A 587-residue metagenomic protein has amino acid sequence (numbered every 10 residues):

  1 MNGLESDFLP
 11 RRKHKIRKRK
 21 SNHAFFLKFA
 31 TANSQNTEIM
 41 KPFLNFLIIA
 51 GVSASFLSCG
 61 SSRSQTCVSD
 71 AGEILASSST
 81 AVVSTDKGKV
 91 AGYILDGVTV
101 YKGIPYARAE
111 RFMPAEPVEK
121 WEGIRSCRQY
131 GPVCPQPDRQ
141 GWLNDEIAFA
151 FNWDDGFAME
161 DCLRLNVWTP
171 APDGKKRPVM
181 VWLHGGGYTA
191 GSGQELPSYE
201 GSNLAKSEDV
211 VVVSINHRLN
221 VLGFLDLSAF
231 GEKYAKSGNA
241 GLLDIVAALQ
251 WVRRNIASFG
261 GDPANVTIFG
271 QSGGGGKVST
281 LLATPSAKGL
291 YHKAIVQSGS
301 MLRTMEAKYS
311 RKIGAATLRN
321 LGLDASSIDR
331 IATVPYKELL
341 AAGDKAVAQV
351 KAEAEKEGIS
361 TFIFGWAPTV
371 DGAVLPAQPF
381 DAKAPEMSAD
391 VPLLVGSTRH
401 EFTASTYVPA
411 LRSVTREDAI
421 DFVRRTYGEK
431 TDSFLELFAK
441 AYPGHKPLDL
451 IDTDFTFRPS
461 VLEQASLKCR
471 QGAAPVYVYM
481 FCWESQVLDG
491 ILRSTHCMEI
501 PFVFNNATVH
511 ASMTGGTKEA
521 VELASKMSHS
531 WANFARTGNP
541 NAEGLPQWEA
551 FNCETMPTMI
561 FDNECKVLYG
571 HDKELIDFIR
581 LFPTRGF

Functional and structural regions predicted by a protein language model:
M1-A71, L75: Bacterial Sec-dependent N-terminal signal peptides
K41, G60-N239, P263, F362 (+4 more regions): Non-catalytic accessory segments of hydrolases
I104, P459-F587: Mobile gating loops/cap/lid regions near enzyme active sites that modulate substrate access
F151, R254, K288, Q297-D418 (+3 more regions): Substrate-access "cap/lid" subdomains that shape and gate the entrance to catalytic or ligand-binding pockets
G185, A240-G241, S272-G275: Active-site loop->helix "elbow" adjoining a glycine-rich segment at hydrolase catalytic centers
A235-I256: Alpha/beta-hydrolase active-site loop
G260-Q271: Alpha/beta-hydrolase fold nucleophile elbow
G275-A287: Short glycine-enriched nucleophile-adjacent loop and the immediately C-terminal alpha-helix near the catalytic center
